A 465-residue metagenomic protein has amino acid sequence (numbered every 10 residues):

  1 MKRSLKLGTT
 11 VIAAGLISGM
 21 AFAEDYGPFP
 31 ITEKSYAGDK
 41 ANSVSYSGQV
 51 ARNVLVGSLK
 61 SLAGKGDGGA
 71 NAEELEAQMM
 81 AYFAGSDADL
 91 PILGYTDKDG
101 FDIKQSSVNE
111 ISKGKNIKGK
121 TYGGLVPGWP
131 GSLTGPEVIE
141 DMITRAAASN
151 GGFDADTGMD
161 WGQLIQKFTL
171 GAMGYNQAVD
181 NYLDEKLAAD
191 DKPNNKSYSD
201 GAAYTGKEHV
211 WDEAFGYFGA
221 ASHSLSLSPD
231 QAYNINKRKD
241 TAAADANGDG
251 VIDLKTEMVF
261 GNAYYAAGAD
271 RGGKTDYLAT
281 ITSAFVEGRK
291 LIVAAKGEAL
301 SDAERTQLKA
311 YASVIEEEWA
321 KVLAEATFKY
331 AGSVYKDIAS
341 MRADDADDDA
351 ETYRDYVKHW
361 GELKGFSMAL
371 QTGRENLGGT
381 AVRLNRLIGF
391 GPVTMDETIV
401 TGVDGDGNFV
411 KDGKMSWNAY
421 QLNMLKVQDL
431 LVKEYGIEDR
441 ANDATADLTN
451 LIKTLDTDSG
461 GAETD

Functional and structural regions predicted by a protein language model:
M1-A23: Gram-negative bacterial Sec-dependent N-terminal signal peptides
E24-D465: Mature extracytoplasmic or organellar-lumen-exposed domains after removal of signal/transit peptides
